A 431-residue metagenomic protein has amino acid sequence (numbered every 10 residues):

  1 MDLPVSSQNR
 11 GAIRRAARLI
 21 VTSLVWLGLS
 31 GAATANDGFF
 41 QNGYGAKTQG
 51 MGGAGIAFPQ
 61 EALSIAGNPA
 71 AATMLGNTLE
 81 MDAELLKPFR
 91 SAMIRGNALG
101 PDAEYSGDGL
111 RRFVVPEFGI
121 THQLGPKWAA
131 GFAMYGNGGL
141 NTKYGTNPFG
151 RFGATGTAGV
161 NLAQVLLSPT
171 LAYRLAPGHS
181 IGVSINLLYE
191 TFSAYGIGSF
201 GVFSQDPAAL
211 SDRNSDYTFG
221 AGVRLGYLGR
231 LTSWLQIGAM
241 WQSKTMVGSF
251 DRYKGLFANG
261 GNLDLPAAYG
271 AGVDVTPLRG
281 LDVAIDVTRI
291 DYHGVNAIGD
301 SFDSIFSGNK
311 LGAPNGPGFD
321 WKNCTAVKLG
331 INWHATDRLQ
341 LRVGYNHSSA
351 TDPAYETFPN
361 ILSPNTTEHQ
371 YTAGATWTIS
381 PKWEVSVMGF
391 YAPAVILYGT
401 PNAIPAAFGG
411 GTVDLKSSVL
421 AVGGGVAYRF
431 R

Functional and structural regions predicted by a protein language model:
M1-R15: N-terminal secretory signal peptides that target proteins for export/translocation
L19-S30: Bacterial N-terminal signal peptides
G28-L29, Q60, A271: Short N-terminal alpha-helical targeting/association segments
G31-A35: Sec/Tat signal peptide C-region and signal peptidase I cleavage site
N36-Q49, I94, L99-Y105, R112-R431: Outer-membrane beta-barrel porins/channels
F39-G55, T73-S91: Transmembrane beta-strand segments of Gram-negative outer membrane beta-barrel proteins
G53-E61, E104-D108: Asp/Glu-centered strand-loop micro-motifs enriched in Gly/Pro and often flanked by an aromatic residue
I56-F58, L63-N77, I120-P126: Outer-membrane beta-barrel pore proteins
